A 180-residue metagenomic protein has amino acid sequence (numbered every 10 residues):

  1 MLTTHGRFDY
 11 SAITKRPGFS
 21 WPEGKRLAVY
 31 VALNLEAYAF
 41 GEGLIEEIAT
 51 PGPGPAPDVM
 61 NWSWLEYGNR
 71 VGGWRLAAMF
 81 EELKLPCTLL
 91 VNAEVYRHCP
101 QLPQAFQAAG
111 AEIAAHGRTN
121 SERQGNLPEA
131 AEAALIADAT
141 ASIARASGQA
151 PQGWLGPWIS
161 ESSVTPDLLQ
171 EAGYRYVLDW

Functional and structural regions predicted by a protein language model:
L2-W180: Catalytic alpha-helical scaffold of carbohydrate-active enzymes acting on polysaccharides/glycoconjugates
